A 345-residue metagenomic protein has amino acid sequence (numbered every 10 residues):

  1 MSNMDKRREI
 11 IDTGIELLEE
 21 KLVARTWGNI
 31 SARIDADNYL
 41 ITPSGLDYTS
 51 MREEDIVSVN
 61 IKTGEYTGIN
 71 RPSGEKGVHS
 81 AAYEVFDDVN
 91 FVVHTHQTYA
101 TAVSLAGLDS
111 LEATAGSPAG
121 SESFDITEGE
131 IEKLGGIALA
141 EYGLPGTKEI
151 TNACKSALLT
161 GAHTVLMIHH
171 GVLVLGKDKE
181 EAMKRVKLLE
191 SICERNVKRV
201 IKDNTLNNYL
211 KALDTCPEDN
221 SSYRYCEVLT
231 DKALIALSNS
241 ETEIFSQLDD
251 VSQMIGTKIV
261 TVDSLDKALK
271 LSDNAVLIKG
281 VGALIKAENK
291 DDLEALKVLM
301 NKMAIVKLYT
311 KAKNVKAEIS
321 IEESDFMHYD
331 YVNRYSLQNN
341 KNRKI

Functional and structural regions predicted by a protein language model:
M1-I345: Glycine-rich flexible loops
